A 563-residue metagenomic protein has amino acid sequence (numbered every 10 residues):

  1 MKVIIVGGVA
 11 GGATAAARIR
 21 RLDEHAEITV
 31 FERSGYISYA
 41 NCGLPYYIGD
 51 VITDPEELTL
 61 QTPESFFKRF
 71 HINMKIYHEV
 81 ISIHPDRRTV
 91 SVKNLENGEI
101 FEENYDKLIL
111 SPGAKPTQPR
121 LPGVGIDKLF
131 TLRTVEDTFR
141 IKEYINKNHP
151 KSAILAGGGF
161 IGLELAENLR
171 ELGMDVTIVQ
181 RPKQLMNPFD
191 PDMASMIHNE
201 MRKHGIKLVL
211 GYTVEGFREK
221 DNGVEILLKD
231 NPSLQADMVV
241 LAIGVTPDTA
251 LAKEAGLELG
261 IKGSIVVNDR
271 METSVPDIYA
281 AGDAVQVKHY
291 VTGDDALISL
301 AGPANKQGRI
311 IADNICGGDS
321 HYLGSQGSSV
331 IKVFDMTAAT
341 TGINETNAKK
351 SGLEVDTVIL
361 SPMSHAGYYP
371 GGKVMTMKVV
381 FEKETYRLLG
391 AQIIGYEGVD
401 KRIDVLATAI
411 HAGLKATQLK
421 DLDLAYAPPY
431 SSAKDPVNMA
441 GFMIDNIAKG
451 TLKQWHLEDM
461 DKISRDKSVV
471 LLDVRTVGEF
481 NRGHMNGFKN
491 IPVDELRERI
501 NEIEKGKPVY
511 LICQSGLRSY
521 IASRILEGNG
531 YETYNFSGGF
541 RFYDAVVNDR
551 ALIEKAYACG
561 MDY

Functional and structural regions predicted by a protein language model:
M1, G7-G8, A284-E397, P428-S432 (+2 more regions): Mid-to-C-terminal Rossmann-like scaffold of FAD/NAD(P)H-dependent oxidoreductases
M1-Y77, A166-F189, S328, K401-I410 (+3 more regions): Beta1-alpha1 glycine-rich phosphate/pyrophosphate-binding loop at the start of Rossmann-like nucleotide-binding domains
H25-E27, R69, K75-E96, E103 (+2 more regions): A Rossmann-like FAD-binding core segment of flavoenzymes
T59, S152-A153, F160-R218, I298-A304 (+3 more regions): Rossmann-like dinucleotide-binding cores of NAD(P)H-dependent redox enzymes
E103-G113, A156, L234-G244, G308 (+1 more regions): Short hydrophobic core segments
L110-L172, I261, V267-D269, K489-D494 (+1 more regions): Glycine-rich dinucleotide-binding loop and its adjacent helix/turn
G125-H149, E225, S233-I310, V405 (+1 more regions): FAD-site-proximal beta/loop scaffold in flavoenzymes
T417-P428, S432-V469, V477-P508, Q514-Y563: Rhodanese-like catalytic fold shared by cysteine-dependent sulfurtransferases and DSP/PTP-type phosphatases
